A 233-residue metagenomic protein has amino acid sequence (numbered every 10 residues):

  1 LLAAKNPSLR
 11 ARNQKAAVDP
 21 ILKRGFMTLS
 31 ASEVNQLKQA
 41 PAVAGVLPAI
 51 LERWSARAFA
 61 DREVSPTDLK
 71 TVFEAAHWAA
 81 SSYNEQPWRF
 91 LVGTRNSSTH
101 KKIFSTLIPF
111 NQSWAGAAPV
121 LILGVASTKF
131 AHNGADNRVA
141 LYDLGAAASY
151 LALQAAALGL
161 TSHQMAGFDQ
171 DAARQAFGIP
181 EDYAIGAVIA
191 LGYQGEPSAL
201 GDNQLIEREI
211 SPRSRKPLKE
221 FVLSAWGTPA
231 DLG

Functional and structural regions predicted by a protein language model:
L1-F26: N-terminal amphipathic/basic-hydrophobic helices that include classical n-h-c signal peptides and signal-anchor
D19-G233: Acidic, surface-exposed loops and disordered segments
